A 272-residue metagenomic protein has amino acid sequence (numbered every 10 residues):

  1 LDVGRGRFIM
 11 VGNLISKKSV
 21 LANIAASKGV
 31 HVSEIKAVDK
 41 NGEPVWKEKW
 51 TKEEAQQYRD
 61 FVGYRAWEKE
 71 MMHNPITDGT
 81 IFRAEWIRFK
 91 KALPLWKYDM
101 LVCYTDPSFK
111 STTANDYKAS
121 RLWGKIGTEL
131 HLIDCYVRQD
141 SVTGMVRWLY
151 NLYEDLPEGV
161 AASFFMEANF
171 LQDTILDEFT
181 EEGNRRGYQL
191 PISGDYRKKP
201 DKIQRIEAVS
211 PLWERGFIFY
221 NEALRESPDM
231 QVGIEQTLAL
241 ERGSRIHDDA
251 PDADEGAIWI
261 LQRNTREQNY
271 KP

Functional and structural regions predicted by a protein language model:
L1-G6: Substrate-engagement module of ASCE P-loop NTPases
M10, I15-V45, E53-Q57, N74 (+3 more regions): Mg2+-dependent endonuclease catalytic cores in nucleic-acid-processing enzymes, primarily RNase H-like
G42-P107: ATPase catalytic-site recognition across NTP-hydrolyzing enzymes
A66-N74, I81-I87, N221-E226, D248-E255 (+1 more regions): Short coil/turn segments at secondary-structure boundaries
T105-K118: An active-site-proximal beta-strand-loop segment
P107, A168, D249-A253: Generic detector of well-ordered alpha-helical packing
G233-W259: Charged alpha-helix within mobile-element recombinases
I258-P272: Acidic two-metal-ion nuclease catalytic site recognized across multiple nuclease folds, prominently DnaQ/RNase D-T
